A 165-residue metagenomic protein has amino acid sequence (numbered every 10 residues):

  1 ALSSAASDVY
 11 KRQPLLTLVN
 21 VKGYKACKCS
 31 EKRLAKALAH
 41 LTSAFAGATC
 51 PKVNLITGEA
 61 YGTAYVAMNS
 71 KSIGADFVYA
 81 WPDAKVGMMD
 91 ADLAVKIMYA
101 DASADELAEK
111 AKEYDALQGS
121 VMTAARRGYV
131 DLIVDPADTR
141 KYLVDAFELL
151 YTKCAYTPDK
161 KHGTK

Functional and structural regions predicted by a protein language model:
A1-A6, Y10: Single conserved hydrophobic/aromatic residue that forms the stacking wall/gate of nucleotide- or nucleobase-binding
K11-K28, R33: Conserved structured catalytic cores and adjacent interaction surfaces of nucleotide-binding/hydrolyzing enzymes
N20-K22, T57-G58, P82-D83, Y129 (+1 more regions): Short, ordered loop/turn segments at secondary-structure junctions
A26-E31, A64-N69, D90-D92, Y99-A100 (+1 more regions): Short acidic, glycine/serine/threonine-rich loops at helix termini
K28-I73: Phosphate/diphosphate-binding loops
N69-A102: Small-residue-centered hinge/linker elements
M89-K165: Amphipathic alpha-helical segments at domain termini/boundaries
